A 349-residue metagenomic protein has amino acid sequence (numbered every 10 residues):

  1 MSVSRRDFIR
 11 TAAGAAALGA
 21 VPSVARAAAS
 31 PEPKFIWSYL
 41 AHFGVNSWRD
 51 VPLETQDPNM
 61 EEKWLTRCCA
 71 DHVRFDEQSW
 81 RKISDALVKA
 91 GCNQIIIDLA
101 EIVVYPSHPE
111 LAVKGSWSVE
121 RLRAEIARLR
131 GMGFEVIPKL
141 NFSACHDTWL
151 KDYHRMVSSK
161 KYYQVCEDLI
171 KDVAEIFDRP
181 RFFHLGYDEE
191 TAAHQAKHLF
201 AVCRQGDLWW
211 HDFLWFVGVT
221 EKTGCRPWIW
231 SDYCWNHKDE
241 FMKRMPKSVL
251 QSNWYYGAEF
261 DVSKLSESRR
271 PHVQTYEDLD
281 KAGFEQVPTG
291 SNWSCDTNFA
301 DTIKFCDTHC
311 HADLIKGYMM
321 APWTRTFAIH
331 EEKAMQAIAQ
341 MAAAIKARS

Functional and structural regions predicted by a protein language model:
M1-S4: N-terminal secretory signal peptides
D7-A27: N-terminal export signals
P33-A41: Transmembrane beta-strand segments of Gram-negative outer membrane beta-barrel proteins
L40-L250, Y255: Aromatic-lined carbohydrate-binding surfaces of glycoside hydrolases
E120-I126, V165-L169, N253-V262, H309-T326 (+1 more regions): Short, basic, helix/turn surface patches
H146, P180, H184, A193-K197 (+1 more regions): Charged, low-complexity C-terminal accessory regions
K238-N292: Glycoside hydrolase catalytic-domain groove-lining segments
V287-S349: Substrate-binding cleft of secreted/luminal carbohydrate-active enzymes
